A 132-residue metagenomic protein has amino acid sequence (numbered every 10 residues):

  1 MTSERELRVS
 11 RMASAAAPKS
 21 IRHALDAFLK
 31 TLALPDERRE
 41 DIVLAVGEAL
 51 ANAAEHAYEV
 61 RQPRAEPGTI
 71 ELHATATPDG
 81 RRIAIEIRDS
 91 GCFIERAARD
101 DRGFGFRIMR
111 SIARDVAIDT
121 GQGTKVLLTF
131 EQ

Functional and structural regions predicted by a protein language model:
T2-S14: Short amphipathic
H23-G47, D100: Conserved short strand/loop->alpha-helix "switch" segment adjacent to the catalytic nucleotide/phosphoryl-transfer site
D36-R64: Conserved ATP-binding N-box helix of the HATPase_c
H56-P78: ATP-lid-like helix-loop hinge signature
E71-H73, A117-D119, L127: Short beta-strand patches within cytosolic ATPase/nucleotide-binding catalytic cores
P78-F106: Glycine-rich/acidic phosphate-handling loop/turn and adjacent ATP-lid/helix of nucleotide-binding kinase/ATPase domains
E95-G123: ATP phosphate-binding glycine-rich loop and adjacent ATP-lid/helix-beta elements within ATP-binding kinase/ATPase
T124-Q132: Short C-terminal beta-strand
